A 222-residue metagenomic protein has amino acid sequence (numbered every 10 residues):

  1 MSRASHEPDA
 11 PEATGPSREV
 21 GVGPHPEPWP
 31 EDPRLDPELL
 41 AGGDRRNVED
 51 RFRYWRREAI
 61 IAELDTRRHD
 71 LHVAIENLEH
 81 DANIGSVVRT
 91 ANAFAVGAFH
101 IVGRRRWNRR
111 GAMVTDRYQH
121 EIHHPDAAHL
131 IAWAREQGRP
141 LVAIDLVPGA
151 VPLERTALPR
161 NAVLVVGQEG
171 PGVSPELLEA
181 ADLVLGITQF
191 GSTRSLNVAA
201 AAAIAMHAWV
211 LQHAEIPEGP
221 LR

Functional and structural regions predicted by a protein language model:
M1-R222: Post-transcriptional modification and biogenesis factors for structured RNAs of the translation apparatus
